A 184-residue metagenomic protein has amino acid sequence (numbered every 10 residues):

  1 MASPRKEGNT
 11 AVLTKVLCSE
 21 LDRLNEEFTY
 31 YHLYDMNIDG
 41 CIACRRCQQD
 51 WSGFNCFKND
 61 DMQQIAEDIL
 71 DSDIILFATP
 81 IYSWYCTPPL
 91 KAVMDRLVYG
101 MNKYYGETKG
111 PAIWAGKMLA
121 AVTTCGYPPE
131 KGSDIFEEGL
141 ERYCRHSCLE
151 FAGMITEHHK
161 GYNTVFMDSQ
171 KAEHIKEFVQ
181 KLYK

Functional and structural regions predicted by a protein language model:
M1-T79, S83-N102, G106, K160-K184: N-terminal beta1-alpha1-beta2 submodule of the flavodoxin-like/Rossmannoid cofactor-binding fold
Y105-A152: Short, glycine-/small-residue-rich phosphate/pyrophosphate-handling segment
G153-H158: Beta-strand-loop-alpha "switch" segments that mediate conformational coupling across diverse proteins
